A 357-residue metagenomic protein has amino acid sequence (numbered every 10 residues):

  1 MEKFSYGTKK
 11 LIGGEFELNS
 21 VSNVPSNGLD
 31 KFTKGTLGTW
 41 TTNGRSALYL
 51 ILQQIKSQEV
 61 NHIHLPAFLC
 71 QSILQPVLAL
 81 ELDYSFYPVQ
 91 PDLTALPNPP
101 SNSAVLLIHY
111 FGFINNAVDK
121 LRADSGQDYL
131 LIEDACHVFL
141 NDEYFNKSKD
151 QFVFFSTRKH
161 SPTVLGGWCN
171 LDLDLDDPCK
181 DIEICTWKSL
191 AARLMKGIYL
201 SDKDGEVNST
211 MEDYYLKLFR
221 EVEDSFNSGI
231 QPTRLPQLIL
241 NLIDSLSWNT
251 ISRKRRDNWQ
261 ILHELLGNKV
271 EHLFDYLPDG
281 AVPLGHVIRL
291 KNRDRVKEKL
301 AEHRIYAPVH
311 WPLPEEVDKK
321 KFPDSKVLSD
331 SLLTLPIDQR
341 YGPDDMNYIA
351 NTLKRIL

Functional and structural regions predicted by a protein language model:
K3, K9-E15, F32-G35, T39 (+5 more regions): PLP-dependent aminotransferase class I/II
N19-L37, S46-Q127, L131-I132, V138-F139: PLP-dependent aminotransferase-like
S72-L74, A95, I114-N116, F139-D142 (+6 more regions): Short catalytic/ligand-binding loop motif for oxyanion handling, primarily in non-cytosolic enzymes, centered on
V89-L93, C136-H137, T157-S161, W311-E316: Short, acidic/turn-prone active-site loops that include or flank metal/cofactor- and phosphate-binding residues
L130-I132, F152, L332-T334: Structural preference for beta-strand elements that scaffold enzyme active sites
E133-N170: Conserved active-site segment immediately N-terminal to the catalytic lysine that forms the internal aldimine
T157-H160, V164-A192: Active-site-proximal region of nucleotide-activated glycan assembly enzymes, centered on histidine/acidic-rich loops
